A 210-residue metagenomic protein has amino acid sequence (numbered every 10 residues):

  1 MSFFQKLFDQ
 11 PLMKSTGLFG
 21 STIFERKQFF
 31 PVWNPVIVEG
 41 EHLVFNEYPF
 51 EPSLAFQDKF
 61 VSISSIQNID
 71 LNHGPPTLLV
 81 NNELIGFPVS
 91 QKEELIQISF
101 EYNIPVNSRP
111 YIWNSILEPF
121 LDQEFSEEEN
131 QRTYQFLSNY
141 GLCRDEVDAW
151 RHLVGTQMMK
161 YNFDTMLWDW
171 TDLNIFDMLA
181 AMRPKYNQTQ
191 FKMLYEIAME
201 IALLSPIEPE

Functional and structural regions predicted by a protein language model:
S2-N34: Anionic N-terminal interaction surfaces
P31, P35-N72: Phosphoinositide-dependent membrane-docking surfaces
F60-V106: Acidic, Ser/Thr- and proline-rich intrinsically disordered linker/docking segments of eukaryotic scaffolds
S90-E93, P110, Q131, D145: Generic alpha-helical secondary structure signal
Y102-P119: Extended, structured, electrostatic nucleic-acid-contact surfaces
L121-E124: Acidic, glycine-anchored loop motifs typical of Ca2+
E127-E210: Structured core of small recognition/catalytic domains
